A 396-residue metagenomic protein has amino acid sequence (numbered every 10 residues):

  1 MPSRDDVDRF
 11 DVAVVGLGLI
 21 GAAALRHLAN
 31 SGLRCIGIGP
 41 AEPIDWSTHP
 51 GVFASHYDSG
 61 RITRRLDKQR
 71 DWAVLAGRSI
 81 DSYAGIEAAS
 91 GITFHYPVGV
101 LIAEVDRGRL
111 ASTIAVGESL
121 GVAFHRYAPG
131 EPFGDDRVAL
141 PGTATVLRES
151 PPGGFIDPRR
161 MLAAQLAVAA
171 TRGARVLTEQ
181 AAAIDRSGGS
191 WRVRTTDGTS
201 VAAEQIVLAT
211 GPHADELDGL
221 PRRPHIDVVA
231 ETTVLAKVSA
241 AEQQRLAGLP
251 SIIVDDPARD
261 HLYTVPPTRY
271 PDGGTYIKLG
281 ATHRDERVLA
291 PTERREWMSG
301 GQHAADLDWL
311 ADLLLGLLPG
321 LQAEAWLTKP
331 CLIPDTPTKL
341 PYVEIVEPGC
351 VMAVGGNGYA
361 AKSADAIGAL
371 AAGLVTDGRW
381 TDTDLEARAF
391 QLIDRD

Functional and structural regions predicted by a protein language model:
F10-G37: N-terminal Rossmann-like FAD-binding beta1-loop-alpha1 element of flavoenzymes
A13-V15, V201-H213, G368: Short hydrophobic core segments
I20, P43, H213: Conserved Rossmann-like nucleotide-cofactor binding loop
R26-N30, T93-H95, P212-P348: Active-site substrate-recognition segment that forms the wall of the catalytic cavity or substrate channel
N30-S55: Glycine-rich FAD pyrophosphate-binding loop
H56-D136, A144-V146, H261: Dinucleotide-binding Rossmann-like beta1-alpha1 core, especially the glycine-rich loop that anchors the ADP
A103-G173, L177-T178, A183-G189: Flavin (FAD/FMN) cofactor-binding and adjacent substrate-gating region of FAD-dependent oxidoreductase domains
D312-D396: C-terminal catalytic lobe of FAD-dependent flavoproteins
